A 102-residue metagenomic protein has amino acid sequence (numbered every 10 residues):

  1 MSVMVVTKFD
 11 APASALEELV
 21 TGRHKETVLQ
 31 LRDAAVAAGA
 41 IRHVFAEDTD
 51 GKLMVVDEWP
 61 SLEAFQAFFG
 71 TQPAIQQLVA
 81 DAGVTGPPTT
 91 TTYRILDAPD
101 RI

Functional and structural regions predicted by a protein language model:
M1-P73, V84-I102: Short S/T/G/P-rich N-terminal loop/turn motif that feeds into the first structured element of a domain
